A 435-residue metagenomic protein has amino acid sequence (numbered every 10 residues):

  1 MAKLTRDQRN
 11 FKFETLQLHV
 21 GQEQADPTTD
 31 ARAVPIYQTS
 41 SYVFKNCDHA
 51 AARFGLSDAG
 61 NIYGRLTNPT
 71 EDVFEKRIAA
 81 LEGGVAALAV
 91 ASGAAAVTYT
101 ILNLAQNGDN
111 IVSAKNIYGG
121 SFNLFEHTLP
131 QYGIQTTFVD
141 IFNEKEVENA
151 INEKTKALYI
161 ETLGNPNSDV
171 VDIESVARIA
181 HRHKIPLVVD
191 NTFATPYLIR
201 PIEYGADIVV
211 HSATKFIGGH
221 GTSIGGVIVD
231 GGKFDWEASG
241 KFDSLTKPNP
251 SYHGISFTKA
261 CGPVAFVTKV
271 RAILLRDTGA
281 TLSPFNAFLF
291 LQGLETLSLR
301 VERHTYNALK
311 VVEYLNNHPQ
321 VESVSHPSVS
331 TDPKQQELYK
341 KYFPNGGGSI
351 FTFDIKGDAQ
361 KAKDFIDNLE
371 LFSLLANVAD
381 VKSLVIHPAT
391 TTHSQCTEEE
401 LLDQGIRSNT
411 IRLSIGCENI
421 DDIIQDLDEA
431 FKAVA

Functional and structural regions predicted by a protein language model:
M1-K3, V85, E126-H127, Q135 (+5 more regions): PLP-dependent enzyme catalytic core of the Aspartate aminotransferase-like
A2-N68, K76-R77, I411: N-terminal "arm"/small-domain region of PLP-dependent enzymes with the aminotransferase-like
A2-R9, Q17, G21-A25, A87-N317: Conserved PLP-enzyme active-site core in the AAT-like
A25, V43-C47, D235-W236, L297 (+3 more regions): Short, acidic Gly/Pro/Ser/Thr-rich loop/turn segments
N46-A95, G120-T128: Conserved N-terminal alpha-helix of the aminotransferase class I/II PLP-enzyme fold
L158, G226-I228, V324, F351 (+1 more regions): Well-ordered beta-strand positions enriched in small/hydrophobic/aromatic, beta-favoring residues
V229, T352-D354, S414-G416: Short hydrophobic/aromatic beta-strand micro-patches that form the beta-sheet surface supporting nucleotide- or nucleic
T278-T281, F285-A287, Q292, T296 (+4 more regions): Conserved small-domain helix->loop->beta segment predominantly found in fold-type I
